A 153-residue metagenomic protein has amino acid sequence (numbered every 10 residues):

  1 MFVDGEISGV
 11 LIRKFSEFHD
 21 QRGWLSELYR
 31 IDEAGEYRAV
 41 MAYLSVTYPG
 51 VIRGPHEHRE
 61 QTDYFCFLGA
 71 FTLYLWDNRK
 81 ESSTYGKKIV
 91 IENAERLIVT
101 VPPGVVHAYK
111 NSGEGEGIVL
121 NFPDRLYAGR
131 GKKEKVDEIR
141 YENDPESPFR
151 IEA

Functional and structural regions predicted by a protein language model:
M1-A94, S112-A153: Non-catalytic, conserved peripheral segments adjacent to functional cores
E95-T100, V105-G113: Beta-rich strand-turn-strand
